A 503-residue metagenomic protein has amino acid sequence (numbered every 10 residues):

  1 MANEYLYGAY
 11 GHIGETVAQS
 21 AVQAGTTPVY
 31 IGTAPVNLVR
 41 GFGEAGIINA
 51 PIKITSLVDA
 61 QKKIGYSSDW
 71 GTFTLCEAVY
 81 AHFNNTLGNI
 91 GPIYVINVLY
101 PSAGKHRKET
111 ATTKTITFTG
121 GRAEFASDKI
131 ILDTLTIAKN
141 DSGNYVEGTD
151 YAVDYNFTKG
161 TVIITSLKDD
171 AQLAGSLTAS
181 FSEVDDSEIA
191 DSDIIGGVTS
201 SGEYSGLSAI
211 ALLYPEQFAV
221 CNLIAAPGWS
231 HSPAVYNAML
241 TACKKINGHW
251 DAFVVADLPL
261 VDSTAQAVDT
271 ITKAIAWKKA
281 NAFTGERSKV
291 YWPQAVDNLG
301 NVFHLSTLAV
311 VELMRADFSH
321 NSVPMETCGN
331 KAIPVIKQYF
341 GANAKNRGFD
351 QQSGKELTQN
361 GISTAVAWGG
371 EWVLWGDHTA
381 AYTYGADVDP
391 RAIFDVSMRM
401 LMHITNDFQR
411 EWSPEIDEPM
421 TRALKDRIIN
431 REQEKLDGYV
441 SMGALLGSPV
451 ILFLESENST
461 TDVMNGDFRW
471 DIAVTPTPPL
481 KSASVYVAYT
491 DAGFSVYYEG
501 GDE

Functional and structural regions predicted by a protein language model:
M1-H106, G121, D141-G143, Y155 (+2 more regions): A glycine- and small-residue-enriched flexible loop/hinge signal that marks low-structured segments
I47, A174, N465-R469: A general secondary-structure signal for short beta-strands and their flanking turns/coil in non-transmembrane regions
I90-F157, V184-D185: Extended beta-strand solenoid/passenger and fiber regions
S102, A111, D150-I163, L260-V261 (+2 more regions): Short, ordered beta-strand-loop transition motifs
I116-S127, T158-D169, A367, W372-G385 (+1 more regions): Generic recognition of long tandem-repeat/solenoid scaffolds
K139-D193: Surface-exposed interaction regions enriched in Ser/Thr/Asp/Glu that occur as long low-complexity tracts or repetitive
S182-T199, L445-E503: Compositionally biased, low-complexity/repeat regions
L401-E457: Extended, compositionally biased non-globular segments
